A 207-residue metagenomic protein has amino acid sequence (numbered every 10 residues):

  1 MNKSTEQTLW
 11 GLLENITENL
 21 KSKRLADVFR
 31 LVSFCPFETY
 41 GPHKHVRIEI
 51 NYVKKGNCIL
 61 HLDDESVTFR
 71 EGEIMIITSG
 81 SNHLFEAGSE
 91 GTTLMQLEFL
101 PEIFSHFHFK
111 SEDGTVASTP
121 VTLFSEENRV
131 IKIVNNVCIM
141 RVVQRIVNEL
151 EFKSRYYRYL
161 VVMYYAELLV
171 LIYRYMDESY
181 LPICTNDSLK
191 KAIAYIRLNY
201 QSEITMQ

Functional and structural regions predicted by a protein language model:
N2-L31, N82-L150, V170-L171: A hydrophobic/aromatic-rich effector-binding and dimerization subdomain of bacterial HTH-type transcriptional regulators
F29-H45: Conserved short histidine dyad/triad with adjacent acidic residue
P36-F37, E71-G72, G80, L100-E102: Tight coil/turn sites that cap or link beta-strands
K44-H61, I76: Short, conserved beta-strand element in jelly-roll/cupin
I59-H61, I77, H83-S89: Short beta-strand His + acidic residue motifs that chelate non-heme Fe in jelly-roll/DSBH and cupin folds
D64-T78: Short acidic-glycine-tyrosine-enriched beta hairpin
S125-N135, L150-Y164, L169-Q207: Short, Lys/Arg-enriched, Trp-marked, Pro/Gly-tolerant hinge/linker segments that flank
